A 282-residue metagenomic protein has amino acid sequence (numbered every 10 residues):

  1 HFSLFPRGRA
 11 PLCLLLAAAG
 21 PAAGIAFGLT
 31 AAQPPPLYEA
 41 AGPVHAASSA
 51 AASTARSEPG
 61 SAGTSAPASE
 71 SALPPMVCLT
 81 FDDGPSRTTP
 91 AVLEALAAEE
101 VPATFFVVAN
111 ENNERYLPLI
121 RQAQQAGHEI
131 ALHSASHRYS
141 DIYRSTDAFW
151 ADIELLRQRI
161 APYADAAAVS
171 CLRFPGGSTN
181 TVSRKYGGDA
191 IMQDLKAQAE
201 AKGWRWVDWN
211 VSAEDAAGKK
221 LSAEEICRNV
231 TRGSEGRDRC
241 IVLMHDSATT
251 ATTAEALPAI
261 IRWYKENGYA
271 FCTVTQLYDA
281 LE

Functional and structural regions predicted by a protein language model:
H1-C78, E94-A103, P162, N210 (+2 more regions): Terminal accessory/targeting
A10-L12, A66, R115, I120 (+4 more regions): Sparse, context-dependent recognition of short Cys/His-centered cofactor- or disulfide-binding micro-motifs
Y38, G42-H45, E58-V169, A270 (+1 more regions): Active-site beta->alpha N-cap acidic-glycine motif
H137-L243, S247-W263, Y269-A270, Q276-L277 (+1 more regions): Catalytic domains of cell-wall/extracellular-matrix polysaccharide-remodeling enzymes, centered on de-N-acetylation
